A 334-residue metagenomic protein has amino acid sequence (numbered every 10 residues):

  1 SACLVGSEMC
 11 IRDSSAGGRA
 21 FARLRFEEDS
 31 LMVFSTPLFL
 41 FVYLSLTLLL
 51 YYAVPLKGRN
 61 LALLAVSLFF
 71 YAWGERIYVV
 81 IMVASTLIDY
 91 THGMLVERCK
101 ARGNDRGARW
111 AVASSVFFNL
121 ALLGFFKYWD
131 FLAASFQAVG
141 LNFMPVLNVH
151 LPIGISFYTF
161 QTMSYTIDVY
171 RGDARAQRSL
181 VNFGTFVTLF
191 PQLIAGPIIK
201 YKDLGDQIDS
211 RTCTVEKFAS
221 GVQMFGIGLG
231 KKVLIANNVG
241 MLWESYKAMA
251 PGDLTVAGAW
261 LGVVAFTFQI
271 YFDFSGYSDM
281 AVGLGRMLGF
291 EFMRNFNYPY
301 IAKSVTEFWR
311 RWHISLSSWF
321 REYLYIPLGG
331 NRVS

Functional and structural regions predicted by a protein language model:
S1-A2, Y71: Structural motif
A2-I11: Short, small-residue-biased leader/transition segments that mark boundaries at the very start of proteins
D13-S14, R23-D29: Low-complexity basic/metal-binding stretches
G18-A20: Intrinsic, low-complexity polybasic segments
F26-S334: Membrane-embedded transmembrane alpha-helical bundles that form the catalytic cores of multi-pass lipid-modifying
